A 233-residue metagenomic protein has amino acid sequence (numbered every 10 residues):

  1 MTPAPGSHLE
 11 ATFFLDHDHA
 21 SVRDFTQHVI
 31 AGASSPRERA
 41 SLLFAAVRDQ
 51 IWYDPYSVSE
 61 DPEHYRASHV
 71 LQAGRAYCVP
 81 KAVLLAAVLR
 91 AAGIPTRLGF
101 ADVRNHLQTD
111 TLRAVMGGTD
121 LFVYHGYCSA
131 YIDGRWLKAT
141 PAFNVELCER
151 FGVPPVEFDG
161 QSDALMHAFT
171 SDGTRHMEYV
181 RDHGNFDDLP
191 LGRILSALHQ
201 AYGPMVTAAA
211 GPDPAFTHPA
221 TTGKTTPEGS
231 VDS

Functional and structural regions predicted by a protein language model:
T2-P5, L9-E10, F14, V103-S233: His-Asp-centered catalytic microenvironments across diverse enzyme cores, prominently the transglutaminase-like
P3-A73: Secondary-structure boundary elements
H28, A45-A46, A87, A91 (+1 more regions): Residue-level signal for well-ordered alpha-helical scaffold segments within enzymatic catalytic domains
P55-T119, V123: Active-site neighborhood of thiol-dependent amide/isopeptide-bond enzymes
